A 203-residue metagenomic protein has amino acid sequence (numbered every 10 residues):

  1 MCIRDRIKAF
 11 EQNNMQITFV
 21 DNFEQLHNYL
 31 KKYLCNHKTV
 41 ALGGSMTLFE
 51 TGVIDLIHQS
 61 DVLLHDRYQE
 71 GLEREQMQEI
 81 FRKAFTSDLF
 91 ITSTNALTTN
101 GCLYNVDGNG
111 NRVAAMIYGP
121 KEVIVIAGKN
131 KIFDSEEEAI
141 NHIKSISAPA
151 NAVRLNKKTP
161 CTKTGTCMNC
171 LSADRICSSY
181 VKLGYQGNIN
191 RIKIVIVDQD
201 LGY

Functional and structural regions predicted by a protein language model:
M1-I3: Short, small-residue-biased leader/transition segments that mark boundaries at the very start of proteins
R6-L48, I54, M77, E138 (+1 more regions): Metallocofactor- and cofactor-centric catalytic cores in central/energy metabolism, strongly enriched
A9, Y33, L56, K83 (+2 more regions): Residues that form generic nucleotide/phosphate-binding pockets
Q12-Q16, S60-Q69, T98-T99: Short, basic, glycine/proline-bearing loop/turn elements
N22, S45-M46, Y68-E70, N95 (+1 more regions): Short, ordered loop/turn segments at secondary-structure junctions
N36-I91: A glycine-rich, hydrophobic loop/mini-helix early in the fold
F85-Y203: Conserved phosphate- and dinucleotide-binding cores of soluble alpha/beta proteins, encompassing both enzyme active
